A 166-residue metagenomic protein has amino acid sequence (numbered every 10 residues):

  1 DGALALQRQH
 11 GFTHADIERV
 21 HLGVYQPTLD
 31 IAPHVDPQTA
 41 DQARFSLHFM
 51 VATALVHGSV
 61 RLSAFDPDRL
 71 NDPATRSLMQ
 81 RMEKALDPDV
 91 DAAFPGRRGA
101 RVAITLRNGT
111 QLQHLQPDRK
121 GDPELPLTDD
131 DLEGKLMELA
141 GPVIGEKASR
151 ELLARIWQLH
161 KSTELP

Functional and structural regions predicted by a protein language model:
D1-P166: Terminal-appendage/accessory-domain detector
